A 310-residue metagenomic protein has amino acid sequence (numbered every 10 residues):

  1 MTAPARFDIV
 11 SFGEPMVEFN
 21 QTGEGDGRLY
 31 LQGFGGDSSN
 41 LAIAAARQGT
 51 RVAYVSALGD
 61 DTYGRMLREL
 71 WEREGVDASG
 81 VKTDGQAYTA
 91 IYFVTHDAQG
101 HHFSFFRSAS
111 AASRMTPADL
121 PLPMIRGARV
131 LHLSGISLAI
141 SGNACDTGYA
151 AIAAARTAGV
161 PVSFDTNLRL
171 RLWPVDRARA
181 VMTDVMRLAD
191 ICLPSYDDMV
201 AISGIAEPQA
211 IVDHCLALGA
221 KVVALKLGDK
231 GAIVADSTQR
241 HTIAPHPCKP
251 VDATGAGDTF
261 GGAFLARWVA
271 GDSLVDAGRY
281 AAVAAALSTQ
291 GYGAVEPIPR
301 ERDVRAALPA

Functional and structural regions predicted by a protein language model:
M1-D77, V251: Glycine-rich phosphate/adenosyl-contacting loop at the front of the ribokinase-like
M1-V10, A153-T157, G204-A310: Conserved phosphate-binding/catalytic region of the ribokinase-like
D8, R51, P161, I191 (+1 more regions): Proline-centered loop/turn at the N-terminus of a beta-strand
G13-P15, I136, T166, T259: Active-site metal-binding loops of divalent metal-dependent hydrolases
R51-G135, A306-A310: Conserved N-terminal subdomain of the carbohydrate kinase-like
P123-M124, D184-V185, L216: Structural alpha-helical scaffold elements that stabilize or flank donor/cofactor-binding regions in carbohydrate
V130, I136-D213, K230-A232: Conserved beta-alpha-beta core of the PfkB/ribokinase-like small-molecule kinase fold
